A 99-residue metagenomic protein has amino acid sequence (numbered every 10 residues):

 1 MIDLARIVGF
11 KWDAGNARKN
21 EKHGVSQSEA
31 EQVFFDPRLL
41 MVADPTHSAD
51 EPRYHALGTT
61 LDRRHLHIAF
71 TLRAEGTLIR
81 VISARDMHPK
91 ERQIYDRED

Functional and structural regions predicted by a protein language model:
M1-D99: Ribonuclease/tRNase effector modules and their secretory precursors
